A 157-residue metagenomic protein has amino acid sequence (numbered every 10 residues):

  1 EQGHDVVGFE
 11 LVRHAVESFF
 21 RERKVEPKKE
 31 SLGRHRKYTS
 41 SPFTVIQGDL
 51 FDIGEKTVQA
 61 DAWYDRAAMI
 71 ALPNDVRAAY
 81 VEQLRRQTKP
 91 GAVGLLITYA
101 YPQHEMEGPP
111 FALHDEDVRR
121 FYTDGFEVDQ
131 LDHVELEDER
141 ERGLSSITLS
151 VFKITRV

Functional and structural regions predicted by a protein language model:
E1-T57, V81-Q83, Q87-V157: Class I (Rossmann-like) S-adenosyl-L-methionine-dependent methyltransferase catalytic domain, capturing the SAM-binding
W63-Y64: Hydrophobic beta-strand segment of the Class I
A71-Q83: A short, conserved alpha-helix within the catalytic core of class I
